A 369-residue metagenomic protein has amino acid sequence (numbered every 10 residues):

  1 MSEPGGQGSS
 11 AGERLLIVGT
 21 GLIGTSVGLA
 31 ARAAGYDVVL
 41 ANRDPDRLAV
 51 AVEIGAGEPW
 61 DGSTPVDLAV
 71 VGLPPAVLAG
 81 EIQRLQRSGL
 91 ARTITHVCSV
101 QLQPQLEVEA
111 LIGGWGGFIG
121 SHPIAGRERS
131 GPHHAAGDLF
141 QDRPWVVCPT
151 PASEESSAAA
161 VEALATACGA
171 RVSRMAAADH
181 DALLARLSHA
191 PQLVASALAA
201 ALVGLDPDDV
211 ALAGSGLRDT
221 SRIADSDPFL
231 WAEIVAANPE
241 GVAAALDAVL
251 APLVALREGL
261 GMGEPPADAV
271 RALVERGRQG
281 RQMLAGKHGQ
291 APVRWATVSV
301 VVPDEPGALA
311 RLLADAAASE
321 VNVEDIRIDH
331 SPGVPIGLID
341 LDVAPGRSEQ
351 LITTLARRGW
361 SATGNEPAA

Functional and structural regions predicted by a protein language model:
S2-W60, L68: NAD(P)+-binding Rossmann beta1-loop-alpha1 motif at the extreme N-terminus of oxidoreductases
L22, P75-A76: Residue-level detector of alpha-helix initiation sites
R43-D44, C98, D329: Residues in the short beta-alpha loop(s) of Rossmann-like NAD(P)-binding domains
A69-V70, T95: N-terminal Rossmann-like NAD(P) cofactor-binding module of classical short-chain dehydrogenase/reductase
E81-H133: Rossmann-like NAD(P)(H) cofactor-binding subdomain of soluble oxidoreductases
L139-D225: Internal alpha-helical scaffold of NAD(P)-dependent oxidoreductase catalytic cores
P207-R278: Interdomain hinge/lid region at the active-site interface of Rossmann-like NAD(P)-dependent oxidoreductases
G280-A369: A conserved regulatory-domain signal marking ACT and ACT-like small-molecule sensing domains and adjacent regulatory
